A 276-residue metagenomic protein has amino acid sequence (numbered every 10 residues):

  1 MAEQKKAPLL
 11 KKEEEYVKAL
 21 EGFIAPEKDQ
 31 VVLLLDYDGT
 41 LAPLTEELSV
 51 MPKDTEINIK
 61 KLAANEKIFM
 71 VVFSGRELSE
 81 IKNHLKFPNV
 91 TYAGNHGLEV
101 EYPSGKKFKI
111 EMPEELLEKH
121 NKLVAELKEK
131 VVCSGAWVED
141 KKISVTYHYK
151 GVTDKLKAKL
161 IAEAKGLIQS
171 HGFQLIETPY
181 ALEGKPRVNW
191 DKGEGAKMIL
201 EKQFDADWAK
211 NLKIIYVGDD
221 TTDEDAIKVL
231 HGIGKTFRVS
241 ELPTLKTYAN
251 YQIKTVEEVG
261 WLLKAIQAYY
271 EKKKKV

Functional and structural regions predicted by a protein language model:
A2-Y16, K28, P52, K197-V276: Mg2+-dependent phosphoryl-transfer enzymes with acidic/Ser/Thr/Gly-rich catalytic loops
K11-K28, S79-L85: Short amphipathic alpha-helices and their capping/turn segments at secondary-structure boundaries
P26-E47, V72: Asp-based phosphoryl-transfer active-site loop
T40, L78, T222: Conserved Rossmann-like nucleotide-cofactor binding loop
V50-D140: Active-site phosphate-binding/coordination module
L85-N89, H171, G232-I233, K246-Y248: Short, structured coil segments at secondary-structure junctions
D140-Y216, T221-G234, V239, P243: Conserved acidic, metal-coordinating active-site core of Asp-based, Mg2+-dependent phosphoryl-transfer enzymes
